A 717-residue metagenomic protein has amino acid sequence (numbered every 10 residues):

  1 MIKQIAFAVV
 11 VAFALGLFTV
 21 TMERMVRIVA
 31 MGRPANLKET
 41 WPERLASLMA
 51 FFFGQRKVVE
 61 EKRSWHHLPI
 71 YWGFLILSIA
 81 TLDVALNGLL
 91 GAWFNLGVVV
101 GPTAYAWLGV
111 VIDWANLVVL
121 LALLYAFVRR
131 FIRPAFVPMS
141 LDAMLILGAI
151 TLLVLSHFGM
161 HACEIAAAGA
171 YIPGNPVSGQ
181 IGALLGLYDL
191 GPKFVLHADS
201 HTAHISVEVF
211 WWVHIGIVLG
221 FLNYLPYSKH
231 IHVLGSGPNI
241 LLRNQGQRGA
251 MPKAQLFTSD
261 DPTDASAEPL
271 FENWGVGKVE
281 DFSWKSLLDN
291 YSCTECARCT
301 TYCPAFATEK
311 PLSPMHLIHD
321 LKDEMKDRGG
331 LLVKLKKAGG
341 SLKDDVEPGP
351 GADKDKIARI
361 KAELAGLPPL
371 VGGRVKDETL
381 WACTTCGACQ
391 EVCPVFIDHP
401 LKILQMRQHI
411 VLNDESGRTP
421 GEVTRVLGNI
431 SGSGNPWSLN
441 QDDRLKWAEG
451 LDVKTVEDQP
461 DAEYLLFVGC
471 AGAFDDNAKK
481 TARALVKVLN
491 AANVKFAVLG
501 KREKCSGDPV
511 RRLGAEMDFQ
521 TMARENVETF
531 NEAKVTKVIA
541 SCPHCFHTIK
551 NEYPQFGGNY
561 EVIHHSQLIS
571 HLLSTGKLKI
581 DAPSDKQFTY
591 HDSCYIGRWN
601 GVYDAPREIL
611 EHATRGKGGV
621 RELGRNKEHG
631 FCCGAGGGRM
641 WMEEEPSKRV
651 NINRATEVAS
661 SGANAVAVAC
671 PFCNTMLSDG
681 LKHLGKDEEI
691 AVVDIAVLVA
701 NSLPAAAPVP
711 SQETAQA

Functional and structural regions predicted by a protein language model:
M1-V276, M315, H319, E324: Membrane-embedded alpha-helical bundles of multi-pass integral membrane proteins
I2-Y125, I132, D281-N290, L312-H316 (+4 more regions): Iron-sulfur-cluster electron-transfer modules
I240, E309-R328, K334-G339, P606-A613 (+1 more regions): Active/binding-pocket-proximal capping segment
S259-Y302: Extended, intrinsically disordered cytoplasmic tails
E295, C299, P304-T308, T385 (+1 more regions): Detector for the c-type heme attachment site
V468-S570, Y595-A717: Cofactor-cradling patches in redox/metallo enzymes
L573-Q587: Acyltransferase donor/substrate-recognition loop-hinge adjacent to the catalytic core
Y590: Hydrophobic alpha-helical positions that pack around
